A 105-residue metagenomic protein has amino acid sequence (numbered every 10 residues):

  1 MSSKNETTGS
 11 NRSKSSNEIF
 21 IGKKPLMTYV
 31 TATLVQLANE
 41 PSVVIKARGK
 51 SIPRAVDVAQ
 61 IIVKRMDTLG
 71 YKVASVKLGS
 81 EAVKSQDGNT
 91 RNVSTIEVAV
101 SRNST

Functional and structural regions predicted by a protein language model:
M1-S42, K50-T105: Long, charged, low-complexity intrinsically disordered regions
